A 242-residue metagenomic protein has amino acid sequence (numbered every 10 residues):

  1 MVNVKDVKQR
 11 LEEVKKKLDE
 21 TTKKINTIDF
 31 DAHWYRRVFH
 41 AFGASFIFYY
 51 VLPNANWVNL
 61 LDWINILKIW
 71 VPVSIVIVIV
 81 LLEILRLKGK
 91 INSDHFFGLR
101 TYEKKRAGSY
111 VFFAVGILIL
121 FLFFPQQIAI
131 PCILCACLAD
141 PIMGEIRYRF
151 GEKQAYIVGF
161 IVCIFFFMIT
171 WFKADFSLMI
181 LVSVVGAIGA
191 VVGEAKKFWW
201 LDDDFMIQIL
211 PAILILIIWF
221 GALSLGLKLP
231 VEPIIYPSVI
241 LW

Functional and structural regions predicted by a protein language model:
V2-V71, E83-W242: Interhelical loop and helix-boundary elements at the membrane-water interface of polytopic inner-membrane proteins
P72-V76: Canonical hydrophobic alpha-helical transmembrane segment
I77-L81: Central hydrophobic cores of alpha-helical transmembrane segments in multi-pass inner-membrane proteins across all
